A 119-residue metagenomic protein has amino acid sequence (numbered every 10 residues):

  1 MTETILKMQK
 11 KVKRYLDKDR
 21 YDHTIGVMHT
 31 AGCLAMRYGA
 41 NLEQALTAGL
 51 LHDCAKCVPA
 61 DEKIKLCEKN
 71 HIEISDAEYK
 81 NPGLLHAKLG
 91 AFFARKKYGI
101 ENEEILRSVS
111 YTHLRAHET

Functional and structural regions predicted by a protein language model:
M1-P82, G99-I100: Acidic/His-rich, divalent-metal-binding segments that scaffold phosphate/diphosphate chemistry
V27, A31, G90, T112: Aromatic/hydrophobic pocket-lining residues that form π-stacking "cages" and hydrophobic walls in ligand
L34-A35, A94-K97, R115: Short helix-to-loop capping/linker segments positioned immediately adjacent to catalytic or ligand/cofactor-binding
L46-G49, L106-S110: Beta-strand segments within the central parallel beta-sheet cores of soluble alpha/beta enzyme folds
L85-N102: Ordered, amphipathic secondary-structure segments that act as subunit-interaction surfaces in large macromolecular
T112-T119: Conserved small/polar residues in nucleotide/adenosyl-binding loops
